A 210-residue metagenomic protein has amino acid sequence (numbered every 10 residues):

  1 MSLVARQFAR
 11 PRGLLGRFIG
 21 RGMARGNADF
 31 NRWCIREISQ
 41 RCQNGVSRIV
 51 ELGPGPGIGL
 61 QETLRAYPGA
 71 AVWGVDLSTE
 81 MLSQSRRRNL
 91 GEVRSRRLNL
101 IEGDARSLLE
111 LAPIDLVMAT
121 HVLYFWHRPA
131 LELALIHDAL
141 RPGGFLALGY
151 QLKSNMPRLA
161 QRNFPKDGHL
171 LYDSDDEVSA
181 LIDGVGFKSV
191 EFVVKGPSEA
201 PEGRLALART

Functional and structural regions predicted by a protein language model:
M1-L15: N-terminal, positively charged/glycine-rich alpha-helical extensions of SAM-dependent methyltransferases
L14-A24, F145-A206: C-terminal alpha-helical "lid/dimerization" subdomain adjacent to the S-adenosyl-L-methionine
R25-G45: Conserved alpha-helix/loop element of class I SAM-dependent methyltransferases that forms part of the SAM/SAH-binding
I38, C42, A66-Y67, E92 (+1 more regions): A generic alpha-to-beta junction signature in SAM-dependent methyltransferases
R48-S107: Class I SAM-dependent methyltransferase SAM/SAH-binding core
L109-V117: A short acidic, Gly/Pro-enriched loop at the edge of an enzyme's catalytic core that lines a small-molecule cofactor
L116-P129: A short SAM/SAH-binding and catalytic strip from SAM-dependent methyltransferases
A130-P142: A short glycine-rich, Lys/Arg-flanked "PGG" loop and its adjoining helix->strand segment in the class I
